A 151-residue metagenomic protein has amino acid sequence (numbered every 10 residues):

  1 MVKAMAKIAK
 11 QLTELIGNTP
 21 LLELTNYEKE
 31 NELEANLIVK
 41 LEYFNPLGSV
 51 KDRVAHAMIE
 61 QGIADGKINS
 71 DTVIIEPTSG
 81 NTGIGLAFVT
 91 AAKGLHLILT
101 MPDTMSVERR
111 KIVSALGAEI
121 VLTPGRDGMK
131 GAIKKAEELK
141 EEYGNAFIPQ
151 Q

Functional and structural regions predicted by a protein language model:
M1-Q151: PLP-dependent amino-acid enzyme catalytic core
